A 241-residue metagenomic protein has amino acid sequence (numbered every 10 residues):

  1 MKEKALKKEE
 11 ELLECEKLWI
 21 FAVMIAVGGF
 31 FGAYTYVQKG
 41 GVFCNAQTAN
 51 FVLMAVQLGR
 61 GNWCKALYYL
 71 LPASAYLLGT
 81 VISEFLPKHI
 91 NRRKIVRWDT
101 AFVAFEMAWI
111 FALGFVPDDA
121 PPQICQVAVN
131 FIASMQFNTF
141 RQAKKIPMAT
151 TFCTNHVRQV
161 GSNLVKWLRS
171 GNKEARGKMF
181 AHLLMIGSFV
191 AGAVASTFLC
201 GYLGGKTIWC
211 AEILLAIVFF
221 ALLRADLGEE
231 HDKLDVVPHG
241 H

Functional and structural regions predicted by a protein language model:
K2-H241: Alpha-helical transmembrane segments of multi-pass membrane proteins
